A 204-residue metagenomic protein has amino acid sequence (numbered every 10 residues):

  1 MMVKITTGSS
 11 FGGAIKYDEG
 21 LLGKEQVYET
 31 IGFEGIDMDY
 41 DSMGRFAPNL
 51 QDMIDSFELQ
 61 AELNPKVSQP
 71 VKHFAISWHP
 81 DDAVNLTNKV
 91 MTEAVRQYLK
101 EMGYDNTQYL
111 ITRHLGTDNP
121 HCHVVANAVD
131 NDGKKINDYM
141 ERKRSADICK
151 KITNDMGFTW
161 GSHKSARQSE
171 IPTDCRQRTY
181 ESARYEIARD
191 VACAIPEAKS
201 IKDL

Functional and structural regions predicted by a protein language model:
M1-L204: N-terminal nicking endonuclease/strand-transfer module with a His-rich metal-binding environment and a catalytic Tyr
